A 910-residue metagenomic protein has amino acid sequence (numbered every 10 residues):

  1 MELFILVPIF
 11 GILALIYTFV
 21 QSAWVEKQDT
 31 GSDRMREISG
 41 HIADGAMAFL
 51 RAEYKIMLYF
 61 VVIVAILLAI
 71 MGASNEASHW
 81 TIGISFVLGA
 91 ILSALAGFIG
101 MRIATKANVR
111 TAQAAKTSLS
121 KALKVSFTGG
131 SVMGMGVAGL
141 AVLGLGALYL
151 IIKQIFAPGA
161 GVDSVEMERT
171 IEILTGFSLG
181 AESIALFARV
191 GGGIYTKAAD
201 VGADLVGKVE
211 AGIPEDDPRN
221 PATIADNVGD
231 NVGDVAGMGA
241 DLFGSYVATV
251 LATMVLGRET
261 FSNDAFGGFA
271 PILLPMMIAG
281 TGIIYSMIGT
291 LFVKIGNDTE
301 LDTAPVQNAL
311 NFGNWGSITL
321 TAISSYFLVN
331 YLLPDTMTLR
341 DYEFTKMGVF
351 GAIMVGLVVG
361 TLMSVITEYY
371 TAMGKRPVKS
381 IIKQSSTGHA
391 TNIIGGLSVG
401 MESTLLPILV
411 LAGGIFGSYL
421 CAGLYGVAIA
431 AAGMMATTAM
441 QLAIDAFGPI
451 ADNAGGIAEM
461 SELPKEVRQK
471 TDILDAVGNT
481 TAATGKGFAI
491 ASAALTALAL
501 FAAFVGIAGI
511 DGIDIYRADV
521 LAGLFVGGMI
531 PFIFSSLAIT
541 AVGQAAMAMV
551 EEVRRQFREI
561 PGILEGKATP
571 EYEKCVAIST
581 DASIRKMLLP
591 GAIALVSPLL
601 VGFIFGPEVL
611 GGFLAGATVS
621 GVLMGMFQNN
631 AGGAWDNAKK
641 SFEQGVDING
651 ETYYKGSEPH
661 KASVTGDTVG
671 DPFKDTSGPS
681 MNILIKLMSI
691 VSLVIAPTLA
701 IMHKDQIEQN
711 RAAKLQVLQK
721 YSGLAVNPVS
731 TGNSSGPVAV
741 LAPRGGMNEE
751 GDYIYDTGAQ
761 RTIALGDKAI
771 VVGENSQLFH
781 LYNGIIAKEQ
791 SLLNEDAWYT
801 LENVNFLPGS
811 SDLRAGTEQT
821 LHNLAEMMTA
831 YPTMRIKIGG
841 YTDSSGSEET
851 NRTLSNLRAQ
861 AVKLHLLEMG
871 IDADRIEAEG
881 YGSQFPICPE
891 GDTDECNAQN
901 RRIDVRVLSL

Functional and structural regions predicted by a protein language model:
M1-G732: Hydrophobic packing and interface segments
I42, G395, I838-G839, I876: Residue-level detector of family-conserved "landmark" positions at structurally sensitive sites
A48, N823-M827, H865-L866: A generic secondary-structure signal
T105, N803-N805, G840-S844: Short, histidine-centered active-site or binding-site loop motifs used for metal coordination, general acid-base
D671, E826, Q860-L864: Core alpha-helical elements of the protein kinase catalytic domain, predominantly the helix directly N-terminal
V717-R835, S909-L910: Periplasmic peptidoglycan-binding/tethering modules of Gram-negative envelope proteins
I754, S810-Q819, Y831, G839-L910: Periplasmic OmpA-like peptidoglycan-binding domain that tethers envelope proteins to the cell wall
